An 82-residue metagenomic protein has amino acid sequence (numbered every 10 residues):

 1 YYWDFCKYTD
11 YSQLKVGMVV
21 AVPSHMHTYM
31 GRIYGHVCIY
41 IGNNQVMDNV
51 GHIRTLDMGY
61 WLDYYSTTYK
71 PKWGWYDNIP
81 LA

Functional and structural regions predicted by a protein language model:
Y1-Y60, T68, L81: ...with weaker cross-activation on analogous glycine-rich loops/strands in unrelated enzymes
Y64-A82: Intrinsically disordered, low-complexity, Pro/Ser/Thr/Asn/Gly/Ala-rich spacer/linker segments adjacent to signal
